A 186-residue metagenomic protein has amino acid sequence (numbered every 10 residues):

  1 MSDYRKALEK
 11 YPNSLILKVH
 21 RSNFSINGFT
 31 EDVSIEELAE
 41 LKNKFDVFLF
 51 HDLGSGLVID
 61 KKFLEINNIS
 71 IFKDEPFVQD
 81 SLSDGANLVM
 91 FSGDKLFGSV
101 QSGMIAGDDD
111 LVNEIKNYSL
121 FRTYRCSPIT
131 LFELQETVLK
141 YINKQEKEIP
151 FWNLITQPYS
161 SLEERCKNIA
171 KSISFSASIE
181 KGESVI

Functional and structural regions predicted by a protein language model:
M1-Y141, A170: Conserved PLP-enzyme active-site core in the AAT-like
T130-L131, Q135-I186: Conserved PLP-dependent catalytic core of the aminotransferase class-I/II
